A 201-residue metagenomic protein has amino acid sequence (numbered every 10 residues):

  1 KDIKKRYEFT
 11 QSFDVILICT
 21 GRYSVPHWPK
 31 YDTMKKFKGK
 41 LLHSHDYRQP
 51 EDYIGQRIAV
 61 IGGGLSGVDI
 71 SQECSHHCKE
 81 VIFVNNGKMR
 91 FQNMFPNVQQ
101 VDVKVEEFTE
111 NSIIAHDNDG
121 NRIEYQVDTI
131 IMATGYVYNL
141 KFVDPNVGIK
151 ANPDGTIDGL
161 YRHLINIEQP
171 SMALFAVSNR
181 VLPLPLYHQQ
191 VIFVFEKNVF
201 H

Functional and structural regions predicted by a protein language model:
K1-H201: Flavin (primarily FAD) cofactor-binding/catalytic cores of flavoenzymes
